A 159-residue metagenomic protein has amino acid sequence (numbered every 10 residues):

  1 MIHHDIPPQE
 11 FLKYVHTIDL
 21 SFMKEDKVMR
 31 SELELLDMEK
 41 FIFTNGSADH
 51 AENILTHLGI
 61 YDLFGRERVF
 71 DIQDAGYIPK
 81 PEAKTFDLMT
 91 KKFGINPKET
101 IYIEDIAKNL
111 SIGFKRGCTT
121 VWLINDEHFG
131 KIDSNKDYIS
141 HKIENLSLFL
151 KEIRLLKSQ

Functional and structural regions predicted by a protein language model:
M1-T17: A metal-dependent, Asp-based hydrolase signature
H3-I6, L36-K40, R116-C118: Short glycine/proline-enriched coil/turn segments at helix->beta-strand junctions
K13-I42, A48-E52, A83: Short, acidic loop-to-helix structural element flanking the phosphoryl-transfer center in phosphate-processing enzymes
E34, S47-A48, E52-Q159: Asp-based, Mg2+/Mn2+-dependent phosphohydrolase catalytic module
